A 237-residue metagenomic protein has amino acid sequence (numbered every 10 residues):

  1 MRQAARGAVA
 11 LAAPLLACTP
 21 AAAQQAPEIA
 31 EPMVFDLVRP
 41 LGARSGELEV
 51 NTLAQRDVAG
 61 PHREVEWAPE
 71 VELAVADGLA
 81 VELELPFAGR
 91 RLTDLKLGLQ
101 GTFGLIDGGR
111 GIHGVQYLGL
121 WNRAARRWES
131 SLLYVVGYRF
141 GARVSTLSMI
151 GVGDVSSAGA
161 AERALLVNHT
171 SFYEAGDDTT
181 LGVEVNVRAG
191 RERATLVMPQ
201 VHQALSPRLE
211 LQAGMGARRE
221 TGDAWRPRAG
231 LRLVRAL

Functional and structural regions predicted by a protein language model:
M1-A4: N-terminal secretory signal peptides that target proteins for export/translocation
G7-C18: Bacterial N-terminal signal peptides
A23-L237: Transmembrane beta-barrel domains of Gram-negative outer membranes and organellar outer membranes
